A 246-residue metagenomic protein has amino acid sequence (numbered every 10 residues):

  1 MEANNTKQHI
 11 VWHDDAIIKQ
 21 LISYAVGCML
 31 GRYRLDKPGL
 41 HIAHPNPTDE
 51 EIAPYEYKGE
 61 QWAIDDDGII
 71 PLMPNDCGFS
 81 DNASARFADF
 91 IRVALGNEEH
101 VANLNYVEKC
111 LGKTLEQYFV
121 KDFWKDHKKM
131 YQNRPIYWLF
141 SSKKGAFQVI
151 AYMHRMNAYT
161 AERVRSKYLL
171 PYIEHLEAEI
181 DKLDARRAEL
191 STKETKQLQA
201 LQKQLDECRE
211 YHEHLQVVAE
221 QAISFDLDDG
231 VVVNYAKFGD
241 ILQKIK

Functional and structural regions predicted by a protein language model:
E2-K246: Terminal accessory regions of large proteins
